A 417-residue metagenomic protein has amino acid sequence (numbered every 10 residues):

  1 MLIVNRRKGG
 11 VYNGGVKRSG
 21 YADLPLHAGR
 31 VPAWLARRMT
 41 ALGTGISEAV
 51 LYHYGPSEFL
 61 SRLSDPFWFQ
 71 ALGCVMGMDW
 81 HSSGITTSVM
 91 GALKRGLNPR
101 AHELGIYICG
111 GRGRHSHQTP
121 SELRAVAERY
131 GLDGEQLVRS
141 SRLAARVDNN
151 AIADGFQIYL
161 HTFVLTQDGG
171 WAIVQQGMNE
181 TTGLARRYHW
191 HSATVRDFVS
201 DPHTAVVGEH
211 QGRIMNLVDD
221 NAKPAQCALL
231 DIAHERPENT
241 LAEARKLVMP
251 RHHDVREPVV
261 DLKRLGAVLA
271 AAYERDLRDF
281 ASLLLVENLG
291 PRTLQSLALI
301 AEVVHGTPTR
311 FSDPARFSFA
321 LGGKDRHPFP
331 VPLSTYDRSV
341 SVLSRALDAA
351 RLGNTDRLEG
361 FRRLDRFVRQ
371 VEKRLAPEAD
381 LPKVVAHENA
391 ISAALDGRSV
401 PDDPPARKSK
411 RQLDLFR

Functional and structural regions predicted by a protein language model:
L2-H252, L364-V371, V384, E388-R417: Structure-specific DNA junction-binding interface
S47-Y52, D276-L277, F317-K324: Short acidic (Asp/Glu) and glycine-rich catalytic loops that position anionic groups and cofactors
D65, F156, D261-L265, D276 (+1 more regions): Active-site-proximal structural scaffolding
H81, Q295, G306-R310, A349-D356 (+2 more regions): Intrinsically disordered or highly flexible coil/loop and linker segments, enriched in small and charged/polar residues
V255-D279: Helix-hairpin-helix/helix-loop-helix acidic hairpins
D261-R264, F280-L299: Helix-hairpin-helix
P291, Q295-R351: Phosphate-backbone recognition surface of nucleic-acid-processing proteins
Y336-S339, L343-Q370, R374: Helix-turn-helix/homeodomain-like alpha-helical modules used for DNA recognition and transcription-factor dimerization
